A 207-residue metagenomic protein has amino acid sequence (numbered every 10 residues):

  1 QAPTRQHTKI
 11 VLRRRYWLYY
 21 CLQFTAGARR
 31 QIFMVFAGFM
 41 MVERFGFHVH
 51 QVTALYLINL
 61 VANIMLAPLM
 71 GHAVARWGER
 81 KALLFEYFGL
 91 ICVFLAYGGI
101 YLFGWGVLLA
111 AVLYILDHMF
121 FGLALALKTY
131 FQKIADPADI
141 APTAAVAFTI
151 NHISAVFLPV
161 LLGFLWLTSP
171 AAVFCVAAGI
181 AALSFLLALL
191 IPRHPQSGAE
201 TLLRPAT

Functional and structural regions predicted by a protein language model:
Q1-A28, R204-T207: Juxtamembrane intracellular "pre-TM" segments in multi-pass secondary transporters
V35-V52: Short amphipathic helix-loop junctions that connect adjacent transmembrane helices in Major Facilitator Superfamily/SLC
F39, E43, F157-F174: Transmembrane alpha-helix termini and helix-breaking/packing motifs in multi-pass membrane transporters
L66-E79, W166: Helix-to-loop junctions at the C-terminal end of transmembrane segments in multipass secondary transporters
R76-F88: Cytoplasmic membrane-interface "Motif A"-like loop-to-helix N-cap segments of 12-TM Major Facilitator Superfamily
G89-F103: C-terminal ends and interior cores of transmembrane alpha-helices in multi-pass membrane transporters/permeases
V107-G122: Hydrophobic core of transmembrane alpha-helices in multi-pass small-molecule transporters, especially MFS/SLC-type
G122-A135: Intracellular juxtamembrane helix-capping segments at the cytosolic ends of symmetry-related transmembrane helices
